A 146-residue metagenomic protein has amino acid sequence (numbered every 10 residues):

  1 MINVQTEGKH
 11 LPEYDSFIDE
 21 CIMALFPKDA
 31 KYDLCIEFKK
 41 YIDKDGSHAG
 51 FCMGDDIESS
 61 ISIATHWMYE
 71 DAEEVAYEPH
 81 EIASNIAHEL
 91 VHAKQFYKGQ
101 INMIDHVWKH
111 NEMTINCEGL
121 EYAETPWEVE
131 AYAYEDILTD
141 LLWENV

Functional and structural regions predicted by a protein language model:
I2-I57: Auxiliary, metal-adjacent structural segments of Zn-dependent hydrolase domains
E13-F17, N85, A123-E130: Soluble or luminal CAZymes and related metallo-dependent hydrolases
K28-Y32, Q100-M103, L142-V146: Surface-exposed helix-capping loop/turn segments at secondary-structure junctions
Y41-H80, A93, Y97: Active-site scaffold of zinc-dependent metalloenzymes
A76, H80-E81, F96-E128: Post-HEXXH active-site segment of zinc metalloproteases
S84-Y97, A131: Active-site recognition of the HExxH zinc-binding catalytic motif
A93-I101, I137-L141: Active-site catalytic microenvironments for nucleophilic, acid-base chemistry
C117, E121-V146: Long, well-structured alpha-helical subdomains associated with metal-dependent extracellular/ecto-lumenal hydrolases
